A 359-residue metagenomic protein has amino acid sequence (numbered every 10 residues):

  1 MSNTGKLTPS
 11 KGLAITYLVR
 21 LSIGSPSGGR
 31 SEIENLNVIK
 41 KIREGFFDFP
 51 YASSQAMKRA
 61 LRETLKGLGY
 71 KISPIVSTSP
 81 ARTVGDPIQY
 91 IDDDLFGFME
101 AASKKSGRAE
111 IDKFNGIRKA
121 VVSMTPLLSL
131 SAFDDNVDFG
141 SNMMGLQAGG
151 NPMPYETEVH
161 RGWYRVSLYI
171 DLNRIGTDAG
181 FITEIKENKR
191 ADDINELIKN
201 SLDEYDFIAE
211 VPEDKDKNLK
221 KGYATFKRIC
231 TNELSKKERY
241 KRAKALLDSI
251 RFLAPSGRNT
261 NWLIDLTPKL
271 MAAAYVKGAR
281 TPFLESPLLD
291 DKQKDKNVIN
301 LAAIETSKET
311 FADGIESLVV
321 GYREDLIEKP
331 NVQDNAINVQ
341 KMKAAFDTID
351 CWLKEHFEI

Functional and structural regions predicted by a protein language model:
M1-I359: RNA-binding basic/glycine-rich loop and surface signature characteristic of RAMP-family CRISPR effectors
